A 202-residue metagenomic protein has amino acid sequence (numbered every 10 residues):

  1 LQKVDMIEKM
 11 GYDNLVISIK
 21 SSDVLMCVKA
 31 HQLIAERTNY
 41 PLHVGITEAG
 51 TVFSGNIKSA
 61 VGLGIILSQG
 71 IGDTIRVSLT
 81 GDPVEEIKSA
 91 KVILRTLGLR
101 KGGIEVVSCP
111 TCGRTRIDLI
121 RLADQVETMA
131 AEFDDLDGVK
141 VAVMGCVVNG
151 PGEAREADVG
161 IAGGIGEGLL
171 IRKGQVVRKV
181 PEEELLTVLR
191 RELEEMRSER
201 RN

Functional and structural regions predicted by a protein language model:
L1-A131: Catalytic alpha/beta core domains of metabolic enzymes, predominantly
K20-S21, I46-T47, Q69, C112 (+4 more regions): Fold-independent oxyanion-binding glycine-rich loops and adjacent beta-strand/coil segments at enzyme active sites
P83, C112-R116, V147-E153, V176: Conserved structured catalytic cores and adjacent interaction surfaces of nucleotide-binding/hydrolyzing enzymes
Q125-R155: Hydrophobic alpha-helical bundle architecture
I165-I171, Q175-S198: Beta-strand/loop-dominated core regions that host nucleotide or nucleotide-derived cofactor-binding catalytic loops
